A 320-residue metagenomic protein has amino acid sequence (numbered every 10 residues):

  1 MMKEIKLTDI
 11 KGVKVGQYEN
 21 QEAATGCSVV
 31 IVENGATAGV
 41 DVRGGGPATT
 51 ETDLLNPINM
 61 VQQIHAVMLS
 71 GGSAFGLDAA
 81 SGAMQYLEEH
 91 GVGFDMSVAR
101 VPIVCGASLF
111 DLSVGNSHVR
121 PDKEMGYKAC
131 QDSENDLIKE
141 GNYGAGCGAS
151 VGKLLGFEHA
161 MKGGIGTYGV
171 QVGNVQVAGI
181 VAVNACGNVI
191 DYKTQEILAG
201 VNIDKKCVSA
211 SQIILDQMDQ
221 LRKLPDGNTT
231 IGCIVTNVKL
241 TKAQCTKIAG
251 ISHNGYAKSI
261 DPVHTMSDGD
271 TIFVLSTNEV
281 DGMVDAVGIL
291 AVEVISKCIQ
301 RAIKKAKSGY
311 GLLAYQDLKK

Functional and structural regions predicted by a protein language model:
M2-A74, D78-S81, E89-K320: A structural signal for small-residue-enriched, beta-sheet-centric alpha/beta enzyme cores and oligomeric scaffold folds
Y86: Active-site catalytic microenvironments for nucleophilic, acid-base chemistry
